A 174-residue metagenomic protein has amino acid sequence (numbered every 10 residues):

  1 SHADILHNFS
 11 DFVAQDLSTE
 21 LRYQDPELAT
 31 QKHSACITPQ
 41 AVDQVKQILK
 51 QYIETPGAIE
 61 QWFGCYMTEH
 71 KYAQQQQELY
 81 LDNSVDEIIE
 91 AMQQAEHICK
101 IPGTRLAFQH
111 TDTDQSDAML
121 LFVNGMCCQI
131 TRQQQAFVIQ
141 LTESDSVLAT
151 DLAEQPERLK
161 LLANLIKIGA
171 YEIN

Functional and structural regions predicted by a protein language model:
S1-N174: Fe(II)/2-oxoglutarate
